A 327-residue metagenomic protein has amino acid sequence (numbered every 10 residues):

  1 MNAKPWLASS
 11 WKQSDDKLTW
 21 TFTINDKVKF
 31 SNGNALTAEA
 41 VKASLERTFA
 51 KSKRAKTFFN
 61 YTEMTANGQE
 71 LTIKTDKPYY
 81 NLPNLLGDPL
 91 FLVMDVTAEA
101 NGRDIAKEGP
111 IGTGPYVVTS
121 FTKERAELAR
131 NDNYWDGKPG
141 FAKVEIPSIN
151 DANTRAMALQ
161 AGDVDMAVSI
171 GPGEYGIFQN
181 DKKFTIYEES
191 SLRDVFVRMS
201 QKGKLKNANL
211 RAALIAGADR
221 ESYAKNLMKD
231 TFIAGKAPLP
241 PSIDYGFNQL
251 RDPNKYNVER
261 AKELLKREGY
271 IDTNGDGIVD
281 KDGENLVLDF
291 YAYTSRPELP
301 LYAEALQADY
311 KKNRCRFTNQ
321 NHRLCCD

Functional and structural regions predicted by a protein language model:
M1-D15, T23, A40, E46 (+1 more regions): N-terminal lobe/hinge region of extracytoplasmic solute-binding protein
N2, G87-P139, K143, V258-E259 (+1 more regions): Gly/Pro-rich hinge or "lid" segments in bacterial periplasmic/extracellular proteins
S9, T19-F22, V41-S44, E70-I73 (+6 more regions): Short, well-ordered beta-strand elements
K12, D16, T23, K56-A98 (+1 more regions): Surface-exposed binding/hinge segments that line and control ligand-binding clefts or catalytic entry sites
A129-Y134, E189-A213, G217, N226 (+3 more regions): A bilobed periplasmic-binding-protein/Venus flytrap-type ligand-binding module shared by bacterial periplasmic
D132-I177, R316-T318: Ligand-site clamp/hinge motif
A234-T273, Y293-L301: Structural transition elements
I271-D327: Ligand/substrate-recognition segments at binding pockets and active sites
